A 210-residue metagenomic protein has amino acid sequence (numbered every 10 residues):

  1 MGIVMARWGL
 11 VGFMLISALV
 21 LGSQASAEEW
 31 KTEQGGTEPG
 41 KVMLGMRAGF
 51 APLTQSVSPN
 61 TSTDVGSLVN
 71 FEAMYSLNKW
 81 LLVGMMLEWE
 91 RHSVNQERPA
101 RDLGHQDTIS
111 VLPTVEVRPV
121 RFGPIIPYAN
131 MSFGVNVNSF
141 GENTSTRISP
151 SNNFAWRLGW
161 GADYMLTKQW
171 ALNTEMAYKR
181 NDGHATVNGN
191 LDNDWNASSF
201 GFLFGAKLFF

Functional and structural regions predicted by a protein language model:
M1-G40, F210: Cleavable N-terminal export/targeting peptides
E28-T32, M43-F50, S67, E72-N143 (+4 more regions): Gram-negative (and chloroplast) outer-membrane scaffold detector with strong preference for beta-barrel transmembrane
E38-D64: N-terminal targeting signals for Sec/Tat export/insertion, comprising classic cleavable signal peptides
Q55-T63, V94-D102, S139-R147, H184-L191: Outer-membrane beta-barrel translocator domains and adjoining extracellular loop/strand segments of Gram-negative
M176-A177: Internal, hydrophobic beta-strand segments that form the core of beta-sheet-rich folds
D192-F200: Individual transmembrane alpha-helices with interfacial aromatic-anchor signatures
